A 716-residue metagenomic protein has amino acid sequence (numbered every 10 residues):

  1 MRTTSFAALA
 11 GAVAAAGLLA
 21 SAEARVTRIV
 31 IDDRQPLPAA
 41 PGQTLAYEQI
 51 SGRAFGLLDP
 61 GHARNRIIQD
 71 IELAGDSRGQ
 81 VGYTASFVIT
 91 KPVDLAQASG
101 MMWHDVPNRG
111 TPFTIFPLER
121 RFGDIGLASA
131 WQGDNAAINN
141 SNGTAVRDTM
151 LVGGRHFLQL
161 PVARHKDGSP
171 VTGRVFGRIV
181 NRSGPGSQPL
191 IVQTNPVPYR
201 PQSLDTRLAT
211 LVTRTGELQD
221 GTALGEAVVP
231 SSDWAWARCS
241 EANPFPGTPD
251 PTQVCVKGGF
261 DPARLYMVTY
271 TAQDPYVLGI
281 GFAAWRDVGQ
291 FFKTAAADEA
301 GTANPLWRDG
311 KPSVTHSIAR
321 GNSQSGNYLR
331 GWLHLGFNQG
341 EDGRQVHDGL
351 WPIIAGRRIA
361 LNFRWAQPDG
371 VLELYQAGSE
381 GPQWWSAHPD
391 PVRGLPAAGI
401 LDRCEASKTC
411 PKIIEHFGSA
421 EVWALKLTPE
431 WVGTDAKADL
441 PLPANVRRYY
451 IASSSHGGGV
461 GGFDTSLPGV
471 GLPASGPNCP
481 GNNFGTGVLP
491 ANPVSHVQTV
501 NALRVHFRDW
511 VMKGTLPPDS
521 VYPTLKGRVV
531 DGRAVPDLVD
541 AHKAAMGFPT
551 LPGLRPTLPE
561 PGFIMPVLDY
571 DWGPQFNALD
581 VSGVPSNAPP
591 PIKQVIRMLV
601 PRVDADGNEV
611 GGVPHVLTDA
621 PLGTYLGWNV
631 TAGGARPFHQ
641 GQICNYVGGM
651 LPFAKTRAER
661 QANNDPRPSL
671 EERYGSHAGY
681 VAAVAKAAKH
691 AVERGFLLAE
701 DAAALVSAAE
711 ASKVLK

Functional and structural regions predicted by a protein language model:
M1-A22: Gram-negative bacterial Sec-dependent N-terminal signal peptides
R25-K716: C-terminal His-loop and adjacent cap/lid subdomain of alpha/beta-hydrolase
